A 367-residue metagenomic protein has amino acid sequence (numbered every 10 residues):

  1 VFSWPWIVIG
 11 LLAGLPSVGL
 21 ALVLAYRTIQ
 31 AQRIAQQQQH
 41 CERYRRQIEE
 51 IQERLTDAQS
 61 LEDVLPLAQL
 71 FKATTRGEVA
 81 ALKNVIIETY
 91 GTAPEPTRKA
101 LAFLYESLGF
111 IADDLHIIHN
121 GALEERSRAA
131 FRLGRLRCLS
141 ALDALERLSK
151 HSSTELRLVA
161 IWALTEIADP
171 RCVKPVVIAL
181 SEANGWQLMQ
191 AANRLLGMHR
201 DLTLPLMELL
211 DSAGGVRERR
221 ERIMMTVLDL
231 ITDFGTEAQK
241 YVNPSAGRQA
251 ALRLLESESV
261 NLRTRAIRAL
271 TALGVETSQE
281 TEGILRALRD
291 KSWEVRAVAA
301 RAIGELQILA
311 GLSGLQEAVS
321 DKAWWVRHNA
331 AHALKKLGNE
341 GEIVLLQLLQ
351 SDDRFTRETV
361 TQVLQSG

Functional and structural regions predicted by a protein language model:
V1-Q38: N-terminal signal-anchor transmembrane alpha helix of single-pass membrane proteins, serving as the membrane-anchoring
I29-D114: N-terminal topogenic membrane-targeting module
T56-V64, D113, L188, T203 (+3 more regions): Residue-level signal for secondary-structure boundary elements
E62-V79, P94, A122, H199 (+3 more regions): Residues that cap or delimit alpha-helices
L67, A80-N84, R98-I118, C138-S149 (+6 more regions): Amphipathic alpha-helical scaffolding segments comprising HEAT/armadillo-like alpha-solenoid repeats
I87-T89, E95-Y105, R126-C138, L158-D169 (+11 more regions): Structural detector for internal amphipathic alpha-helices that build alpha-solenoid repeat scaffolds
G121-A122, S152-T154, A183-G185, G214-R220 (+4 more regions): Short inter-helical turns and helix N-cap capping residues of alpha-solenoid HEAT/ARM repeat scaffolds
